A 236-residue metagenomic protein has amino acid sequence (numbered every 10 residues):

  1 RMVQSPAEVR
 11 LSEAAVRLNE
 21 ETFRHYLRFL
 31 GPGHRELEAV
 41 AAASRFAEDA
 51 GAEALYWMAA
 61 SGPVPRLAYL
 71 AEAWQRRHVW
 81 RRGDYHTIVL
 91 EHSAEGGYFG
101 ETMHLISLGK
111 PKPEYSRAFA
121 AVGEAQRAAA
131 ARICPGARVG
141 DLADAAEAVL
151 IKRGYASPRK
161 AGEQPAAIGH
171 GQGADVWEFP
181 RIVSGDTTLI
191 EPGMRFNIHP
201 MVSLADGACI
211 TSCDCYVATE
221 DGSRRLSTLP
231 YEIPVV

Functional and structural regions predicted by a protein language model:
R1-V236: Active-site neighborhoods and metal-handling regions in enzymes and metal-associated proteins
